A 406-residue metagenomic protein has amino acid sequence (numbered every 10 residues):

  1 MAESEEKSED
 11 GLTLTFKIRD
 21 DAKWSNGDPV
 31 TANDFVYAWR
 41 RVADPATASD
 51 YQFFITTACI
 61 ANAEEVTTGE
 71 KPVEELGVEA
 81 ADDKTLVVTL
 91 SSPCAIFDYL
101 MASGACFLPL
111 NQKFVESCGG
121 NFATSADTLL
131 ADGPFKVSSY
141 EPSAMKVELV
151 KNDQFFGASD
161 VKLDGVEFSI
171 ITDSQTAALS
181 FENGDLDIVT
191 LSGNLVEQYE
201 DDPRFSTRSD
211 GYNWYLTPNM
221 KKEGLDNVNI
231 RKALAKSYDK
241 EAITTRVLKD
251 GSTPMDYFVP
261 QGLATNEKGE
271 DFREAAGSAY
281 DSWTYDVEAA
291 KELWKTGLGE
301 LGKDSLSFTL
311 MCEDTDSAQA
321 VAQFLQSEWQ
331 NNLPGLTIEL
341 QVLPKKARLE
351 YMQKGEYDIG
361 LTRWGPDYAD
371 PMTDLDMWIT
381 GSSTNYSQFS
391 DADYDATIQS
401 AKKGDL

Functional and structural regions predicted by a protein language model:
M1-E9, L130: N-terminal lobe/hinge region of extracytoplasmic solute-binding protein
K17, D34-V36, T47-K113: Surface-exposed binding/hinge segments that line and control ligand-binding clefts or catalytic entry sites
T31-A38, D83-T89, P93, P134 (+7 more regions): Alpha-helical secondary-structure segments
L90-V161, G165: Gly/Pro-rich hinge or "lid" segments in bacterial periplasmic/extracellular proteins
P142-A144, V287, K291-P366: Ligand/substrate-recognition segments at binding pockets and active sites
D153-Q198: Ligand-site clamp/hinge motif
T244-T245, D281-T284, G335-R348, T373-L406: Extracytoplasmic/peripheral linker and loop segments enriched in polar/acidic and small residues with frequent Thr/Pro
P254-T296, T315-Q319: Structural transition elements
